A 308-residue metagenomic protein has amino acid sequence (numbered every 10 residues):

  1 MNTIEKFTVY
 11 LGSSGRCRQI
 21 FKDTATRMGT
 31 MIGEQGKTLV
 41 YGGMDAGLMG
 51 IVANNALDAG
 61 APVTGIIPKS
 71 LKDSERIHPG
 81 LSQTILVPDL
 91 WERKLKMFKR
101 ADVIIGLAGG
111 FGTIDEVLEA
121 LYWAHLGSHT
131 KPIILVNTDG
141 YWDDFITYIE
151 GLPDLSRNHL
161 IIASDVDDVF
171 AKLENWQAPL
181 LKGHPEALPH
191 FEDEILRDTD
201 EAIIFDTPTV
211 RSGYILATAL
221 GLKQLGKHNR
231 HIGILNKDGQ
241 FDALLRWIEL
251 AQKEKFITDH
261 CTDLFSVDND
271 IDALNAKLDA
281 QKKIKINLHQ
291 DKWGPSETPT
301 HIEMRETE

Functional and structural regions predicted by a protein language model:
N2-R100, L135-D167, L181-T199, L235 (+3 more regions): A cross-family phosphate/adenosyl-ligand binding-site feature
S13-G15, D45, K69-L71, G109-G112 (+2 more regions): Short glycine-rich anion-binding loops that position phosphate/pyrophosphate groups of nucleotides and phosphorylated
F21, A25, T113, S212: Short, conserved glycine- and acidic-residue-centered signature motifs in active-site or ligand-binding loops
P62, H125-N137, Q224-L235: Gly/Pro- and small hydrophobic-enriched strand-loop and loop-to-helix capping segments that sit at the rims
E92-L126, I134, L181-H184, I195-R211 (+2 more regions): Active-site/ligand-binding-proximal alpha/beta "capping" segment
T130-K131, V166, F170, E174 (+1 more regions): Internal alpha/beta core interface subdomains
D139-D143, F205-D206, R211-I215, K223 (+2 more regions): Glycine-rich phosphate/nucleotide-binding loop
L173-P179, K277-K283: Short, surface-exposed amphipathic charged segments that create phosphate/polyanion-binding patches used for binding
